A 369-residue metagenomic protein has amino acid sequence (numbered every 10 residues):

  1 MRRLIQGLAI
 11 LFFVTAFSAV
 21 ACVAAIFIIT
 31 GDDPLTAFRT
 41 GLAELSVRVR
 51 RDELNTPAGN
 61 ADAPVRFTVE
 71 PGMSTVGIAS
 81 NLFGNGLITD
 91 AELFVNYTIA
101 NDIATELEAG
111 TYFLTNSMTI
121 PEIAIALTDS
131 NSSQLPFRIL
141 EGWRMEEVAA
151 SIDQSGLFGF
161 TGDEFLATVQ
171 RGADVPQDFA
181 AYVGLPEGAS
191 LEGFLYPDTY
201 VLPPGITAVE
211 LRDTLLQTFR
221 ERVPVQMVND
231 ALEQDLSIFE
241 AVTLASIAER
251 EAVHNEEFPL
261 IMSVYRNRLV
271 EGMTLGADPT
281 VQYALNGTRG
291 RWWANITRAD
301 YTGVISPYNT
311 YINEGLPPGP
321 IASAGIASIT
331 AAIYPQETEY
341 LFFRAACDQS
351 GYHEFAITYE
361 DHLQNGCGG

Functional and structural regions predicted by a protein language model:
M1-I5, T30, L42-R51, F219-Q226 (+3 more regions): Charged, low-complexity, helix-prone segments enriched in Lys/Glu/Asp/Gln
R2-N55: N-terminal type II signal-anchor transmembrane helix that functions as the membrane-insertion/stop-transfer segment
L11, T15, A21-V23, F27-I28 (+7 more regions): Solvent-exposed, charged interface segments at domain starts and junctions
A24-A25, R138, G156-G159, R171-G369: Bacterial extracytoplasmic/cell-wall-associated proteins, especially those involved in peptidoglycan
D33-R222: Signal peptide-directed extracytoplasmic domains
